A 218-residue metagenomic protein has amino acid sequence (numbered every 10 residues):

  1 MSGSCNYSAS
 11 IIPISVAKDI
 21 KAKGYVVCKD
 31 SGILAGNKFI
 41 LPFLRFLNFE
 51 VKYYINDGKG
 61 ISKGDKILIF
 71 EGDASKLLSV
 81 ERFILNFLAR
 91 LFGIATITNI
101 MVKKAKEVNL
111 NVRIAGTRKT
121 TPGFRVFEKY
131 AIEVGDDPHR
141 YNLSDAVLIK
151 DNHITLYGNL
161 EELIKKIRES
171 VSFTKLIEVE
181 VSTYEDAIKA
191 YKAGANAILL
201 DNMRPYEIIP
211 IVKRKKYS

Functional and structural regions predicted by a protein language model:
M1-K189, A193, A197: Acidic/glycine-rich phosphate/pyrophosphate-binding loops and surrounding catalytic core that coordinate Mg2+
D186-S218: Catalytic core of soluble alpha/beta enzymes
